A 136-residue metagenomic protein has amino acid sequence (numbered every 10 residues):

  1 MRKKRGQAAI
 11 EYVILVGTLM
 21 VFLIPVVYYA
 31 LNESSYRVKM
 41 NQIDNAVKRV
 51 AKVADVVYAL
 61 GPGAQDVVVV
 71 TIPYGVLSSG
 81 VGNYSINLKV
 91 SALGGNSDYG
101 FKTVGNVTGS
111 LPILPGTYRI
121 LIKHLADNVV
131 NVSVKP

Functional and structural regions predicted by a protein language model:
M1-Y28: N-terminal single-pass transmembrane signal-anchor helix
Y28-P136: N-terminal export/assembly leader peptides and their processing motifs that target proteins to secretory
